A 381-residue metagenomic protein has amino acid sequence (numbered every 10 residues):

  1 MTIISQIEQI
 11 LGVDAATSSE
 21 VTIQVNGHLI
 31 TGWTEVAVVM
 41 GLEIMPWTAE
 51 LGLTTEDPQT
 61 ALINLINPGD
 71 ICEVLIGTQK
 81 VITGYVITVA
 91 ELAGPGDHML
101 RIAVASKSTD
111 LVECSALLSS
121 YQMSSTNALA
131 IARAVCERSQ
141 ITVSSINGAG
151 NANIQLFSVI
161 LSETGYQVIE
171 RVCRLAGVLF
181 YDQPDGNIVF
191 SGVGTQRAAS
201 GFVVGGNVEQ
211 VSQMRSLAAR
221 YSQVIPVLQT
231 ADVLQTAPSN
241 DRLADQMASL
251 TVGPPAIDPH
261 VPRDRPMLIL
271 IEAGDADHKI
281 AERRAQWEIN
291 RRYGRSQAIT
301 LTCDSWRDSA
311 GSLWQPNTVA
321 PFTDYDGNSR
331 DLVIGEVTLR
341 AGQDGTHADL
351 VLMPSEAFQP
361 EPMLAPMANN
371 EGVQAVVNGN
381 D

Functional and structural regions predicted by a protein language model:
M1-A37: Polar/acidic, low-complexity leader/linker segments enriched in S/T/G and N/D
M1-L11, V81, D97-L111, S145-R220: Short beta-strand-centered interaction patches in the first periplasmic/extracellular domains of large envelope
T2, P58-S144: Surface-exposed cap/loop segments at beta↔alpha junctions
T2-V13, S120, S125-S145, A149 (+3 more regions): Intrinsically disordered, low-complexity terminal/linker regions enriched in Pro/Ser/Gly and acidic residues
S18-E20, W33, P46-T48, V81 (+7 more regions): Extracytoplasmic
T31, E73-V104, A320-V351: Short beta-strand and beta-hairpin "edge-sheet" elements
V36-L65, E209-D381: An acidic/polar, Gly/Ser/Thr-rich interaction patch typically located in mid-to-C-terminal regions of proteins
E50-L53, V86, V104, L117-S145 (+4 more regions): Amphipathic, non-transmembrane alpha-helical segments in extracytoplasmic/periplasmic proteins
